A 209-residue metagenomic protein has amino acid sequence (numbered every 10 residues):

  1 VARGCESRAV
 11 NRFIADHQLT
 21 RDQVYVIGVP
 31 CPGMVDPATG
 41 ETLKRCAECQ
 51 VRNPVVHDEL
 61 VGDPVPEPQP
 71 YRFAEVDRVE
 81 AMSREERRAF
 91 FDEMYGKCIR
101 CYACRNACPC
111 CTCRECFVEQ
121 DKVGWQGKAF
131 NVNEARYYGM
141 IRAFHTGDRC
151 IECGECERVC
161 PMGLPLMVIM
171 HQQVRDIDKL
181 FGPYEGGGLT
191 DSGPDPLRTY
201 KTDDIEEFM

Functional and structural regions predicted by a protein language model:
V1-Y95, N106-P109, R114: Iron-sulfur-associated redox domains of electron-transfer enzymes in respiratory and anaerobic energy metabolism
E41-A47, G96-N106, D148-R158: Cys/His-enriched microdomains
Y71-G96, C113-M209: Ferredoxin-type iron-sulfur electron-transfer modules in oxidoreductases and energy-metabolism complexes
